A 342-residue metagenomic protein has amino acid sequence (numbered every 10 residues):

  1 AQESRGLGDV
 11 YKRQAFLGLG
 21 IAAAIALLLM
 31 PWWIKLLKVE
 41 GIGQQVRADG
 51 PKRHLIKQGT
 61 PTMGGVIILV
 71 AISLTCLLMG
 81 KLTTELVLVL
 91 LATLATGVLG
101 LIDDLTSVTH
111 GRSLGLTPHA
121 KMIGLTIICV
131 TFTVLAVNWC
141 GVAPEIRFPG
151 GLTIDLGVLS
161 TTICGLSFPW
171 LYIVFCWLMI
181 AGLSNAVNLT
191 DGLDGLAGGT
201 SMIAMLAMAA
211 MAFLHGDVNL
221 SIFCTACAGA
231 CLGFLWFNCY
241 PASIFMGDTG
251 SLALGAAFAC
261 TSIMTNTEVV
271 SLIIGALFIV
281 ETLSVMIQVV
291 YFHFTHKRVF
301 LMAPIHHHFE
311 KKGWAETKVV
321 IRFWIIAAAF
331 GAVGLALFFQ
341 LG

Functional and structural regions predicted by a protein language model:
R5-K38, I68-L101, F132, A136-W139 (+3 more regions): Alpha-helical transmembrane segments
I34-P51: Membrane-interface loops
R47-T60, G111-L125, H306, K311: Juxtamembrane helix-capping/reentrant segments at transmembrane boundaries
S107-L116, F148-I163, A315: Membrane interface segments of multi-pass transport proteins and intramembrane proteases
A120-V137: Carboxylate/His-rich catalytic cores and anion/metal-binding grooves
